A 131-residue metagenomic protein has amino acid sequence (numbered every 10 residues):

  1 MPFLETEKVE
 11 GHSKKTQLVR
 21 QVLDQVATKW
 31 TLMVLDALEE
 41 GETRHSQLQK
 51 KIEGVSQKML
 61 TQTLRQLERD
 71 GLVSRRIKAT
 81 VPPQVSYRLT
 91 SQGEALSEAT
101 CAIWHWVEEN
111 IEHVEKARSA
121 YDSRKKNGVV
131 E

Functional and structural regions predicted by a protein language model:
M1-K14, R69, S74, S91-E131: C-terminal regulatory/oligomerization modules of transcriptional regulators
S13-M59, T80, S86-R88: N-terminal helix-turn-helix DNA-binding core of bacterial DNA-binding proteins
V34, S46-Q47, L60, L72 (+4 more regions): Short linear functional motifs in flexible/disordered or boundary regions
E40, L67, Q84, I103-W106: Alpha-helix termini
K51-I52, R65, I77, Q84 (+2 more regions): Flexible domain-boundary/linker segments
L60, L64-L67: Basic amphipathic alpha-helical segments that dock to polyanions
E68-R88: Beta-hairpin "wing" of winged helix-turn-helix
